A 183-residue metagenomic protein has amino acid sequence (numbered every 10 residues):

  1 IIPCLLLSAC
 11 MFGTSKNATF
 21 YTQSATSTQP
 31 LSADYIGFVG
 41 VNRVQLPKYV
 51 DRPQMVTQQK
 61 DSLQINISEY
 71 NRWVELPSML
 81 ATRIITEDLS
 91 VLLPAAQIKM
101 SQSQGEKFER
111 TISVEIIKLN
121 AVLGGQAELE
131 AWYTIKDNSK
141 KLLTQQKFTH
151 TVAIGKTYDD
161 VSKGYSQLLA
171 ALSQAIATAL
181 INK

Functional and structural regions predicted by a protein language model:
I1-C4: Sec-dependent signal peptide recognition, specifically the positively charged N-region followed immediately by
L6-A9: C-terminal motif of bacterial Sec signal peptides marking the signal peptidase cleavage site
M11-T28, L92-K141: Surface-exposed short loop/turn segments
T14-T19, S27-L31, G155-K183: C-terminal/domain-edge helix-coil "capping" segments
S24-N42: N-terminal secretory signal peptides
G37-K107: N-terminal segment of the mature soluble domain
F38-R43, V56, T111-E115, E128-T134 (+1 more regions): Soluble periplasmic/extracytoplasmic beta-strand elements of cell-envelope proteins
D61-V74, S139-A171: Short secondary-structure boundary motifs at beta->alpha junctions and helix caps
